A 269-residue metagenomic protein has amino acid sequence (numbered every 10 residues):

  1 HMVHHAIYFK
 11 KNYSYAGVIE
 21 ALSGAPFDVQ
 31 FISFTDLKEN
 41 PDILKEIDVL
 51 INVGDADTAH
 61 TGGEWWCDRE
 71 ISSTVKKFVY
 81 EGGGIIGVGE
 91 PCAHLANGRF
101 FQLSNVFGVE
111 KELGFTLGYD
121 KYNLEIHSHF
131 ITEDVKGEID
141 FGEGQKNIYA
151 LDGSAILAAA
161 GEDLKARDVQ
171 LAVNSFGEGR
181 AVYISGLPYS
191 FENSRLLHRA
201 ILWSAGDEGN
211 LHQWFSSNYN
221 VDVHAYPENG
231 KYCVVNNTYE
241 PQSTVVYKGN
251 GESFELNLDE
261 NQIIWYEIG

Functional and structural regions predicted by a protein language model:
H1-V49, E228-N229: Aromatic-Pro/Gly-enriched surface loop or interdomain linker that acts as a lid/target-recognition segment
M2-K10, D28, N52-D68, L187: The substrate-binding groove and active-site-proximal loops of carbohydrate-active enzymes, especially glycoside
A21-G24, D42-I43, F107-E112, D152-A155 (+1 more regions): Extracellular ligand-binding/catalytic regions of CAZymes and related secreted enzymes and adhesion modules
Q30-S33, L157, V182: General small-molecule cofactor/ligand-binding pocket signal
E39-N40, T58-H60, A93-R99, S190-N193: Short catalytic/ligand-binding loop motif for oxyanion handling, primarily in non-cytosolic enzymes, centered on
D48-T58, I86, A181-Y183, C233: Structural motif
G62-G137: A glycine-rich, often tryptophan-bearing local segment used as a flexible ligand/cofactor-contacting loop or short
F141-A155: Active-site Gly/Thr loop motif
